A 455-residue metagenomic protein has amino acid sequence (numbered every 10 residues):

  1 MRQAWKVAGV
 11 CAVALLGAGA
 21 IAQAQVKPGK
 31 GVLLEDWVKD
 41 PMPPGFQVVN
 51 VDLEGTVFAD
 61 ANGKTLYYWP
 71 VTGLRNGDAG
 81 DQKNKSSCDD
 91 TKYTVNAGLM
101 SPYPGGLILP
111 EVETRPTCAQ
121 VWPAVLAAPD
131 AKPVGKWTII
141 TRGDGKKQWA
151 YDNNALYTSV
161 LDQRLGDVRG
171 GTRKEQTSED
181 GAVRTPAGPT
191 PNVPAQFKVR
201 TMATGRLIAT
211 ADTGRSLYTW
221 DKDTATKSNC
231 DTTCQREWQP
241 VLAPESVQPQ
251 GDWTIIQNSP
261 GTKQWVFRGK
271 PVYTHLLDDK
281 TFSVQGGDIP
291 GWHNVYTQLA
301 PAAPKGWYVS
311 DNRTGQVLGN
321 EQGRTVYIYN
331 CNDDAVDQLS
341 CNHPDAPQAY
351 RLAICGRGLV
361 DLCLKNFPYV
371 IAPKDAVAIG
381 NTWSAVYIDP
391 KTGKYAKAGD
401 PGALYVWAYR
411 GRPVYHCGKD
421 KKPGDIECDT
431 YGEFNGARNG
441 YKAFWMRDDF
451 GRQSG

Functional and structural regions predicted by a protein language model:
M1-Q23: Gram-negative bacterial Sec-dependent N-terminal signal peptides
A24-G455: Compact beta-sheet-dominated domain cores in extracellular/mature segments
